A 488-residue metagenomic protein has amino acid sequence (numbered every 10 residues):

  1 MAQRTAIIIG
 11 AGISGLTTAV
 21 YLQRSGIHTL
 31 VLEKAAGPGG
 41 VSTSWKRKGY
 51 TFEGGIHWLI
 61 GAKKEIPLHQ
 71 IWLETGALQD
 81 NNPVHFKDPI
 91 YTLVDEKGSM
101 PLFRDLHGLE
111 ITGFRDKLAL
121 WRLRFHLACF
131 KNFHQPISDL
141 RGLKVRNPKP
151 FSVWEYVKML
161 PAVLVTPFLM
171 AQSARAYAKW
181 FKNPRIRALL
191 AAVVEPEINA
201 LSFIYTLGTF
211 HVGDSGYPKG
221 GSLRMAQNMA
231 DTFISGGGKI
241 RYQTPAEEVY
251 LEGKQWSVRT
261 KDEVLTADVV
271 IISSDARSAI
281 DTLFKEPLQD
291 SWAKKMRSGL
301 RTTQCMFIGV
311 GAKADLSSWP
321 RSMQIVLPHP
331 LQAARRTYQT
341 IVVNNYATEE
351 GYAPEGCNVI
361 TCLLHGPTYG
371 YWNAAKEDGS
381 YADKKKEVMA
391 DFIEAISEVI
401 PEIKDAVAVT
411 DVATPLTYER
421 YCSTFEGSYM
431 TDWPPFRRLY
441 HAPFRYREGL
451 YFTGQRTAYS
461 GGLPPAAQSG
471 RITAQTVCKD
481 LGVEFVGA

Functional and structural regions predicted by a protein language model:
A2-Q135: N-terminal glycine-rich phosphate/pyrophosphate-binding loop and immediately adjacent elements
I56, Q455-C478: A conserved FAD-binding loop/helix module that cradles the flavin
A128-G236, Y421-P434: Active-site/ligand-binding neighborhood in enzyme catalytic cores
N183-E197, P401-S460: A glycine-rich dinucleotide-binding beta-alpha-beta segment and adjacent secondary-structure elements that constitute
P218, E247-E355: Mid-domain catalytic core of redox enzymes that form a hydrophobic substrate pocket/lid adjacent to a catalytic redox
F233-A246: A conserved beta-strand/loop element that lines the FAD pocket in flavoprotein oxidoreductases
K313-A413: C-terminal segments that line or cap access tunnels to active or ligand-binding sites in enzymes and enzyme-associated
C478-A488: Active-site-proximal substrate-binding core of FAD-dependent oxidoreductases
